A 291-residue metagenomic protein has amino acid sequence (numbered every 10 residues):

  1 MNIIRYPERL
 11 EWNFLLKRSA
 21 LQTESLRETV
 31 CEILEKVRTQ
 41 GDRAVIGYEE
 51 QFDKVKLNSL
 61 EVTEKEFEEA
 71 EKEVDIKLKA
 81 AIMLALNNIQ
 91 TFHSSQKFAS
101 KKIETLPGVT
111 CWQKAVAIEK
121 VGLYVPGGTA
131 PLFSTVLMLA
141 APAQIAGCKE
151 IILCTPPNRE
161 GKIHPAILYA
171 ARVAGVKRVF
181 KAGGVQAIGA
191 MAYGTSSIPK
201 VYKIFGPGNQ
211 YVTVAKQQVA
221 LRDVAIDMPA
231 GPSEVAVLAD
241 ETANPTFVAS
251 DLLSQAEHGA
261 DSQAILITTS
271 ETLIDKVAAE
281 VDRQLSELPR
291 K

Functional and structural regions predicted by a protein language model:
M1-E119: N-terminal Rossmann-like NAD(P)+-binding subdomain of aldehyde/semialdehyde dehydrogenases
I103-Y169: Conserved small-residue-rich beta-alpha loop and adjacent elements that most often cradle the phosphate/pyrophosphate
M138-A140, L168-A170, S196, V219-R222 (+2 more regions): Short, solvent-exposed amphipathic alpha-helical segments in soluble enzyme and RNA/protein-processing domains
H164-G175, A192: N-terminal small/polar loop signature for handling phosphorylated ligands or for N-terminal nucleophile
G175-Q263: Conserved NAD(P)+-binding/catalytic subdomain of aldehyde/semialdehyde dehydrogenases
H258, I265-K291: A glycine- and small/hydrophobic-rich beta-loop-beta segment that serves as a flexible "lid/hinge" or phosphate-binding
